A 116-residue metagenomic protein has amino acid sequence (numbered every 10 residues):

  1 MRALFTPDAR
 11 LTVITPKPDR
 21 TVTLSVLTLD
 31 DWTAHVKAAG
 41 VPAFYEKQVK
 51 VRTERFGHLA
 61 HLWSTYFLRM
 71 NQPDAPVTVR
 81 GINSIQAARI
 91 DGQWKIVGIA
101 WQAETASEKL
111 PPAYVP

Functional and structural regions predicted by a protein language model:
M1-T15: Short, well-ordered alpha-helical segments enriched in acidic and aromatic residues
F5, F56, I90-D91: Structural motif
F5, Y66-L68, A100-A103: Short beta-strand segments enriched in hydrophobic/aromatic residues within well-folded beta-rich domains
R10-L11, T23-P73: Surface-exposed, charged secondary-structure patches
R20-T21, R69-Q72, E104-E108: A short local loop/turn or secondary-structure capping micro-motif enriched for an aromatic residue
A75-V77: Short consensus segments that form the blades of beta-propeller domains, in both extracellular/periplasmic
R80-E108: Short beta-strand edge/turn micro-motifs at domain boundaries
P111-A113: Outer-membrane beta-barrel translocator domains and adjoining extracellular loop/strand segments of Gram-negative
